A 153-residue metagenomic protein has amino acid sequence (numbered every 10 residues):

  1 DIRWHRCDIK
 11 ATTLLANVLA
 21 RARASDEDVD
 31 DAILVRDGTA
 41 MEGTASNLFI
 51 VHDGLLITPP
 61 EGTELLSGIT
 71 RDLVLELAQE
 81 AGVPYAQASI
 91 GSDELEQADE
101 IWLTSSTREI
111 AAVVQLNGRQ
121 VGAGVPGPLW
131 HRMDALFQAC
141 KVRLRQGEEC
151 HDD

Functional and structural regions predicted by a protein language model:
D1-D153: Helix-start/capping segments and mature chain N-termini
